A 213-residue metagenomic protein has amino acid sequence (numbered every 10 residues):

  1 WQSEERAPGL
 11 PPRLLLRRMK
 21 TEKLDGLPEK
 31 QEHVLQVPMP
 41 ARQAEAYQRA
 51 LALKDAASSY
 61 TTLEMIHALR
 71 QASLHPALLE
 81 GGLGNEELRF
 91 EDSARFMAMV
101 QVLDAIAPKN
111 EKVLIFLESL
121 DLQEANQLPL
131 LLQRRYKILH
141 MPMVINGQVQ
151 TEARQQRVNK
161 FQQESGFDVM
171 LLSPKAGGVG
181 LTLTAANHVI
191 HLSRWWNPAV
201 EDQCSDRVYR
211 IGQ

Functional and structural regions predicted by a protein language model:
W1, K23-A52, D168-Q213: SF2 helicase/translocase ATPase core recognition
W1-N85, Q101, K109: Inter-lobe coupling linker of SF2 helicases/translocases
P11, P40, A68-L69, M99 (+7 more regions): Generic structural signal for small/hydrophobic residues in well-ordered secondary structure, especially within
S59-M65, A107-L128: Conserved strand-helix element at the start of the C-terminal RecA-like helicase core
D92-A105: A short, well-structured juxtamembrane/interface segment
A105-V113, L139-M141, H188-V189: Short, surface-exposed connector motifs at secondary-structure boundaries
L114, Q127, K137-G177: Conserved helicase ATPase core of P-loop NTP-dependent helicases/translocases
R134: Catalytic phosphate/metal-binding cores of nucleic-acid and nucleotide-processing enzymes, i.e., regions that mediate
